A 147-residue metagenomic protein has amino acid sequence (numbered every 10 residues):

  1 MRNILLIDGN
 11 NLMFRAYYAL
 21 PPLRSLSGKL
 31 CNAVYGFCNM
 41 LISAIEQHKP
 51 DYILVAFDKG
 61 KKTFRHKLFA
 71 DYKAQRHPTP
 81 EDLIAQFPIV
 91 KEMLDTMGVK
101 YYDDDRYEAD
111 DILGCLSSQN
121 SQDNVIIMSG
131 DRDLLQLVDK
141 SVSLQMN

Functional and structural regions predicted by a protein language model:
R2-M128, R132-N147: Noncatalytic, basic helical substrate-engagement surface that gates or grips nucleic-acid strands
